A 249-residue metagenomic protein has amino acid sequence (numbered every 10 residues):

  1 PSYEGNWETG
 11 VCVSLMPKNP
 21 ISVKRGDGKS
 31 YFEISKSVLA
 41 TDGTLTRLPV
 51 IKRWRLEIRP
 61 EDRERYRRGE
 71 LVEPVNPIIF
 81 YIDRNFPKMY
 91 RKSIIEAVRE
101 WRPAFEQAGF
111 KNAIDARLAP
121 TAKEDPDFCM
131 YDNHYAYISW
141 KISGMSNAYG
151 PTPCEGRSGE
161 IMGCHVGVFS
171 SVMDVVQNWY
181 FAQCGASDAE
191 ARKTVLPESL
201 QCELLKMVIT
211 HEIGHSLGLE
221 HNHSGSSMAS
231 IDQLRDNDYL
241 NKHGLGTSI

Functional and structural regions predicted by a protein language model:
P1-F86, A104, A119-V176, Y180-E198 (+1 more regions): Auxiliary tRNA-acceptor-end handling modules of aminoacyl-tRNA synthetases
D62, R102-A113, I213-S224: Secondary-structure transition/capping motifs at alpha-helix termini and the adjoining loop/turn into the next element
P77-I78, F110-A113, E160, L245-T247: Loop/turn elements at helix/coil->beta-strand transitions in domains of secreted/extracellular proteins
N85-A113: Zn2+-dependent metallopeptidase catalytic core
Y90-A97, Q201, L205, I209: Stable alpha-helical elements in mature extracytoplasmic
L118-K141, E203-I249: The catalytic-center signature of Zn2+-dependent metalloproteases
